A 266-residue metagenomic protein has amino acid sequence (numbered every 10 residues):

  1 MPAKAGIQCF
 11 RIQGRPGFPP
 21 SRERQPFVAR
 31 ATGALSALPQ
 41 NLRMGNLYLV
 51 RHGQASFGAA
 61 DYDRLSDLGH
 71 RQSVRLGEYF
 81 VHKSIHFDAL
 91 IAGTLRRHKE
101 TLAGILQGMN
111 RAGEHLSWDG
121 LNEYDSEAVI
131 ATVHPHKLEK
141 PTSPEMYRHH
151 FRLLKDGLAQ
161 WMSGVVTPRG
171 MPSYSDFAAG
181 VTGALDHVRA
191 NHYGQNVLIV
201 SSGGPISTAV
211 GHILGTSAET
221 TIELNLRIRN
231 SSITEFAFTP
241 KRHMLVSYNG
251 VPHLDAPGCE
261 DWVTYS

Functional and structural regions predicted by a protein language model:
G6, R22-E23, F27-T32: A cross-taxon signal for low-complexity, glycine/charged-rich
L38-R43, R111, L116, N122-Y147 (+3 more regions): Acidic, low-complexity terminal tails and accessory targeting/binding regions of phosphate-metabolizing enzymes
N46-Y48, G53-G104, S173-V181: Loop-to-helix element that buttresses phosphate recognition and phosphoryl-transfer chemistry
L47, V188, Q195-S201: Generic beta-sheet signal
G53, G203, N249-V251: Active-site metal-binding loops of divalent metal-dependent hydrolases
G77-K155: Phosphate-coordination/substrate-recognition cap region in phosphate-metabolizing enzymes
P141-D176: Short glycine/proline- and acidic residue-enriched helix-loop micro-motifs that form flexible lids or anion-recognition
